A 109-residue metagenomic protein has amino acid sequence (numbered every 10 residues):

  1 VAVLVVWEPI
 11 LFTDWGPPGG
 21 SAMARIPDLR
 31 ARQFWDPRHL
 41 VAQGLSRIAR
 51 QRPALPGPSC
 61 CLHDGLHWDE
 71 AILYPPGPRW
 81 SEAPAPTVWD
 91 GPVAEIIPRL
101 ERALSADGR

Functional and structural regions predicted by a protein language model:
V1-A24: Structural microenvironment flanking redox-active thiols in thiol-disulfide oxidoreductases
V1-V3, P27-R32, W68: Loop/turn elements at helix/coil->beta-strand transitions in domains of secreted/extracellular proteins
V5, W35, L73-Y74: Hydrophobic side chains in beta-strands
E8-T13, P37-A42, P78-R79: Solvent-exposed loop/turn segments at secondary-structure junctions within structured extracellular/periplasmic domains
W15-P17, L45-S46, A83-A85: Short, solvent-exposed loop/turn and secondary-structure capping segments
M23-L62: Short, internal strand/loop/helix patches that form the active-site neighborhood or redox-interaction surface
P56-R109: Thiol-/selenol-based redox modules, centered on thioredoxin-like and closely related oxidoreductase domains
